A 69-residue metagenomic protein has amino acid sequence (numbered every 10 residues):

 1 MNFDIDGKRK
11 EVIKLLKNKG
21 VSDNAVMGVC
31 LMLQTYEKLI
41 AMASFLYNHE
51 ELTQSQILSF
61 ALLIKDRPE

Functional and structural regions predicted by a protein language model:
M1-M32, L58, K65: N-terminal acidic leader/helix
V29-I40, F45: Amphipathic alpha-helical segments that form the core helices of the histone-fold
I40-E69: Long, compositionally biased
